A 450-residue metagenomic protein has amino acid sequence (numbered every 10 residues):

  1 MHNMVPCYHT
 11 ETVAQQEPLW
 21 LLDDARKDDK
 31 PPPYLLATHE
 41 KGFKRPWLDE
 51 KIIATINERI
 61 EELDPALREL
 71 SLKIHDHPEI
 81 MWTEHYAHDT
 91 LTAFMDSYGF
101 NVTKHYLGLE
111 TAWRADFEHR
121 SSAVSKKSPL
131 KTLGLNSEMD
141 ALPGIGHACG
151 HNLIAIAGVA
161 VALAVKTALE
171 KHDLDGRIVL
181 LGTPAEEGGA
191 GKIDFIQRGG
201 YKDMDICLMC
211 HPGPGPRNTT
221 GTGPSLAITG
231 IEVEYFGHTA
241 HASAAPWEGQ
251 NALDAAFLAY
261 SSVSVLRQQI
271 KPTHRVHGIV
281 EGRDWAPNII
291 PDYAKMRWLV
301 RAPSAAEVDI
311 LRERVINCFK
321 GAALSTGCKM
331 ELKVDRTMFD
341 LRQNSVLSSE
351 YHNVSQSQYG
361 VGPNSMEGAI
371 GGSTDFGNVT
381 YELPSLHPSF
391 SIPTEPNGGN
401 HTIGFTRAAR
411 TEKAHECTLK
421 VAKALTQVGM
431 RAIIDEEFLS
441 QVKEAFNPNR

Functional and structural regions predicted by a protein language model:
N3-I178: Acidic/His- and Gly-rich active-site-bordering loop/insert found across diverse amide/peptide-bond hydrolases
A14, K44, L48, L253 (+1 more regions): Metal-dependent amide/peptide-bond hydrolase catalytic core, centered on the "pita-bread" metallohydrolase fold
I53, N57, H77, M81 (+5 more regions): Active-site oxyanion-binding pockets that recognize sulfate/phosphate
P65, S128, K202-D203, D292 (+1 more regions): Structured loop/turn residues at beta-strand edges in well-structured enzyme cores
T111-A123, D140-A148, N152-L153, A168-P291 (+2 more regions): Histidine/acidic-residue-rich, glycine-tolerant segments that coordinate divalent metal ions
L133, L181, I206-L208, P384-P388: Hydrophobic/aromatic beta-strand patches that form the interior of the parallel beta-sheet core in alpha/beta enzyme
G134-N136, I231-F236, H387-P393: Non-cysteine beta-strand/loop elements that form the S-adenosyl-L-methionine
